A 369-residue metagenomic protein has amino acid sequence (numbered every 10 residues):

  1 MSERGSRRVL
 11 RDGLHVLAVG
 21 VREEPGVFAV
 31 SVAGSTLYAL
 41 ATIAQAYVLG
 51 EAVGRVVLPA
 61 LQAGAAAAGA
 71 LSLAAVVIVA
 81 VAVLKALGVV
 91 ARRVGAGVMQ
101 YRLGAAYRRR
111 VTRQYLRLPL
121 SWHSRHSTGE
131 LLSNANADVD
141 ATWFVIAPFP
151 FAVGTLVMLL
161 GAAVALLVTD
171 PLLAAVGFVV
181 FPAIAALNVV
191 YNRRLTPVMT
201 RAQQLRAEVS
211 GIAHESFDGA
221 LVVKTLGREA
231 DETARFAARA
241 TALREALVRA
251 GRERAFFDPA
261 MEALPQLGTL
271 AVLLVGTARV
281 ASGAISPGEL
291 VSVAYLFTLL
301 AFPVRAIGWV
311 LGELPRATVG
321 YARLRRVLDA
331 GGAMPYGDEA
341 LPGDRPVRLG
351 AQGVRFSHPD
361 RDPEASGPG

Functional and structural regions predicted by a protein language model:
M1-T42, V57-A74, L84, R92-A96 (+6 more regions): Membrane-integrated ABC transporters
R11-G13, V21-E24, A96, L116-L159 (+1 more regions): Juxtamembrane loop-to-helix connectors within ABC transporter transmembrane domains
A18-P25, L120-S121, A137-I146, R194-G211 (+5 more regions): An intracellular "coupling" helix at the cytosolic face of ABC transporter transmembrane type-1 domains
E23, V27-L37, P150-R201, L274-I285: Transmembrane helices of ABC transporter permease
A74-V89, F181-A183, R254-G268, L274 (+1 more regions): Hydrophobic alpha-helical segments in the permease module
R228, R252, L300-D329: Cytosolic ends of transmembrane helices, especially the final helix of ABC transmembrane type-1 domains
L328-G369: Primarily ABC-family ATPase nucleotide-binding module
